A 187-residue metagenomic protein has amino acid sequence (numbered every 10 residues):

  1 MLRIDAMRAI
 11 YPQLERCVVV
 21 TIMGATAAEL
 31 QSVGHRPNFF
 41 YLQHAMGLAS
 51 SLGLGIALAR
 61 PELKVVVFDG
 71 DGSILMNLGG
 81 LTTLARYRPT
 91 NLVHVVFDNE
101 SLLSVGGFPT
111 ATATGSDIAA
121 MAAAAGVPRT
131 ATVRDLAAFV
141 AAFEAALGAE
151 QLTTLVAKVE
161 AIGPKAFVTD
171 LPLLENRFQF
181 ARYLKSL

Functional and structural regions predicted by a protein language model:
M1-M46: Active-site diphosphate/adenylate-binding microenvironment
R3-I4, R36, A149-L187: Glycine/aspartate-rich loop-and-adjacent alpha/beta segment that forms the canonical ThDP
V18-M23, Y41-L42, V67, A131-V133 (+1 more regions): General beta-strand structural signal in soluble alpha/beta enzymes
M23-T26, N99-S101, K158-G163: Glycine-rich beta-alpha junction loops
E29-D98: Thiamine diphosphate
L30-V33, V105-P109, A166-D170: Short acidic, glycine/serine/threonine-rich loops at helix termini
L78-Y87, V93, S104-M121: Active-site-proximal loop->helix
P109-E144: Conserved thiamine diphosphate
